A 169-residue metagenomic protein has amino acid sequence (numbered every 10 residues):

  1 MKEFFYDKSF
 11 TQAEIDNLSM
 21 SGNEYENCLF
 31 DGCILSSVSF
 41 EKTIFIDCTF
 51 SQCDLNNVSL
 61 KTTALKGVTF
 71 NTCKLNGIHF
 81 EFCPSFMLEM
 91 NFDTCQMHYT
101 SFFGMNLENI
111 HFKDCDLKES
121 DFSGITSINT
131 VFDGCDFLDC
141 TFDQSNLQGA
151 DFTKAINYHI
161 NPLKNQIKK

Functional and structural regions predicted by a protein language model:
M1-K169: Tandem repeat scaffolds
